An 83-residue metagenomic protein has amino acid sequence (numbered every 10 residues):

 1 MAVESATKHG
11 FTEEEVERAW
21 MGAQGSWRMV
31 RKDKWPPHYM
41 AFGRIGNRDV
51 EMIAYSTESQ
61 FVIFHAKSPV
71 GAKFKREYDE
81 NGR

Functional and structural regions predicted by a protein language model:
M1-R83: Ribonuclease/tRNase effector modules and their secretory precursors
